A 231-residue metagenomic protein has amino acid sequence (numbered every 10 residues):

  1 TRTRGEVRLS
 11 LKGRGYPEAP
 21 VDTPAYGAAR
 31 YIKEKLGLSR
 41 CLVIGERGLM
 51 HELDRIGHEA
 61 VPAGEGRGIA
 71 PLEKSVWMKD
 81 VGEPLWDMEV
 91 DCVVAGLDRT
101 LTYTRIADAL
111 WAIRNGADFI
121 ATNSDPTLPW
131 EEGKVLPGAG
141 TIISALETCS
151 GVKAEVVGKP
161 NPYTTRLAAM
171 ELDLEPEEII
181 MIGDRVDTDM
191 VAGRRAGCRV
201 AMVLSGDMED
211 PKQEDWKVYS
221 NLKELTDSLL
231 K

Functional and structural regions predicted by a protein language model:
T1-D22, Y26-K231: Asp-based, Mg2+/Mn2+-dependent phosphohydrolase catalytic module
